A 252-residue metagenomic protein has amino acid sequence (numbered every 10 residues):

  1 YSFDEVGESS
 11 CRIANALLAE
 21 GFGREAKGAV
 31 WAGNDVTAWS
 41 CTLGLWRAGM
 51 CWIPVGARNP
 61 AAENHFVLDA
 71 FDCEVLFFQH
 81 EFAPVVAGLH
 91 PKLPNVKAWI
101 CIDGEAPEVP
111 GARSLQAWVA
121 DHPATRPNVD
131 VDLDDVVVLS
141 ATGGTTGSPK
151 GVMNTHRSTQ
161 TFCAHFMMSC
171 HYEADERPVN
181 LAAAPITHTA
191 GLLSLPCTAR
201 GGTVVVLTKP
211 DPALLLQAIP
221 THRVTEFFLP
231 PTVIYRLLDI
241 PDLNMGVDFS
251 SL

Functional and structural regions predicted by a protein language model:
Y1-D35, W39, L43, P60-H65 (+1 more regions): Conserved AMP-binding/adenylate-forming core of the ANL superfamily
Y1-E5, V137-A164: Conserved AMP-binding A3 loop
G28, L45, L76, V136 (+5 more regions): Conserved S/T- and glycine-rich ATP-binding loop of Class I adenylate-forming
A29-W31, A38, T42, W46-F77 (+3 more regions): Short beta-strand->loop structural element characteristic of the AMP-binding/adenylate-forming
G33, F78-A87, P185, V224-L252: Adenylate-forming
A83-L133, I240-P241: ANL superfamily adenylate-forming
C101, A106, D121-A141, S148 (+2 more regions): Conserved pre-ATP/AMP-binding loop-to-beta segment of ANL
Q160-V179, T187-E226, I240-P241, M245: Conserved AMP-binding/adenylation subdomain of ANL enzymes
